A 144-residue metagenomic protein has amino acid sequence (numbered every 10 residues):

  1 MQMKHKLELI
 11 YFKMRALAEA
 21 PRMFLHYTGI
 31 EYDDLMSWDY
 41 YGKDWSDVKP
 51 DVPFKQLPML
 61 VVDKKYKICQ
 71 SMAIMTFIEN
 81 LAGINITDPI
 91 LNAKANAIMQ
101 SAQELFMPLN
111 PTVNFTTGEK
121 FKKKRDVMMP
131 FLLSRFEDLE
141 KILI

Functional and structural regions predicted by a protein language model:
M1-L133: GST-like domain detector, emphasizing the conserved glutathione-binding G-site in the N-terminal thioredoxin-like
F136-I144: Hydrophobic alpha-helical bundle segments that form small-molecule/ligand-binding pockets
